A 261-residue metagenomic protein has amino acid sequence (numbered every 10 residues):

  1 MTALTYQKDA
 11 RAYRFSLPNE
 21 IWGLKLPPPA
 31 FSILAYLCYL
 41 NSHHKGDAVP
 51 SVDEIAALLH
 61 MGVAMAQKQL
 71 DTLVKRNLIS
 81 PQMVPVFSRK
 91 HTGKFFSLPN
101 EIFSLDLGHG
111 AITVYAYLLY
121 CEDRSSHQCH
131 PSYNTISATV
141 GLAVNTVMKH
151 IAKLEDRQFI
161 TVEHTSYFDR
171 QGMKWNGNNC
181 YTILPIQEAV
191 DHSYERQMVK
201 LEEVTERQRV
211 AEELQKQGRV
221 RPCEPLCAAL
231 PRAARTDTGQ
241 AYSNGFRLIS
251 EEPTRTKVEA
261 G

Functional and structural regions predicted by a protein language model:
M1-G261: Electropositive, intrinsically flexible nucleic-acid-contacting patches
